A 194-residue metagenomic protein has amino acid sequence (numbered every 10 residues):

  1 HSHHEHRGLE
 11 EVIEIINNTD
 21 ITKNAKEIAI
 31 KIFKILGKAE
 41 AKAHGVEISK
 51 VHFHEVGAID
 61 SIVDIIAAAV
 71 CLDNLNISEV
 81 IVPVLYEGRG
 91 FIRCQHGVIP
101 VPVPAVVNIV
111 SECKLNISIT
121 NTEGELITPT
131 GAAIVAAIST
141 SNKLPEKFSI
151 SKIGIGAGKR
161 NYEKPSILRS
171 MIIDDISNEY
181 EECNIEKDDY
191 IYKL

Functional and structural regions predicted by a protein language model:
H1-H44, V103, E112-I117, T122-G124 (+2 more regions): Glycine-rich nucleotide/cofactor/substrate-binding loop typically near the N-terminus or early in the first domain
I13, A69, V107: Short glycine-/small-residue-rich flexible loop motifs, especially phosphate/cofactor-binding loops
V46, K50: ATP-binding glycine-rich loop module of kinase domains
V51-I59, G90, E123-G124: Conserved short loop/turn motifs at secondary-structure junctions
F53-N76: Conserved phosphate/anionic-ligand binding catalytic regions in large, soluble enzymes, centered on
I77-I191: Mobile "lid/hinge" segments at catalytic clefts and subdomain interfaces of large enzymes
